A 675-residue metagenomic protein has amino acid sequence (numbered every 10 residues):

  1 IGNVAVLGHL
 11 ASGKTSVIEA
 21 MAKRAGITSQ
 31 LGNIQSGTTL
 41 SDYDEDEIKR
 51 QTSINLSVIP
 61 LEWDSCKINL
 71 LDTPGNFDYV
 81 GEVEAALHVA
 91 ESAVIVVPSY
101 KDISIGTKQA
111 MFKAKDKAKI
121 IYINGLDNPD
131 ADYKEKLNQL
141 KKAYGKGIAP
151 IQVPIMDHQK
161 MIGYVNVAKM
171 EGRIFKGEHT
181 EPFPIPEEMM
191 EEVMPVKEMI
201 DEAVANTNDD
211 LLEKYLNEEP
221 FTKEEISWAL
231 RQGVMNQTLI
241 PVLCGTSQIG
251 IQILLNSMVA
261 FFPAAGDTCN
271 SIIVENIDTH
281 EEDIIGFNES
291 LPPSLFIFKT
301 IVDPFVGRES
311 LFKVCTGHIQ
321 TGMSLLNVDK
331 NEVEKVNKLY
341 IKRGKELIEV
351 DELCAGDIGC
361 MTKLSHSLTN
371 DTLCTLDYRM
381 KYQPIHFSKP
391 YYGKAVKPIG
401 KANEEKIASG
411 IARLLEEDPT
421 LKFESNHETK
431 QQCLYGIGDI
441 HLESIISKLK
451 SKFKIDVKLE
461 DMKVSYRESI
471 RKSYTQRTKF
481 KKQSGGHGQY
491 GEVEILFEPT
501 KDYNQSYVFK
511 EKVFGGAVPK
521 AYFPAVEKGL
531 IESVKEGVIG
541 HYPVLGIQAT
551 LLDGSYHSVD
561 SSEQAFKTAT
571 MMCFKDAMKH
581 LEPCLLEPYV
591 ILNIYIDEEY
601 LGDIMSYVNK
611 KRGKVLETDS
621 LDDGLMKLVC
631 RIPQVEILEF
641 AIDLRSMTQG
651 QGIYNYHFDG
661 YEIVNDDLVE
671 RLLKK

Functional and structural regions predicted by a protein language model:
I1-K675: Structural and coupling elements of P-loop NTPases
